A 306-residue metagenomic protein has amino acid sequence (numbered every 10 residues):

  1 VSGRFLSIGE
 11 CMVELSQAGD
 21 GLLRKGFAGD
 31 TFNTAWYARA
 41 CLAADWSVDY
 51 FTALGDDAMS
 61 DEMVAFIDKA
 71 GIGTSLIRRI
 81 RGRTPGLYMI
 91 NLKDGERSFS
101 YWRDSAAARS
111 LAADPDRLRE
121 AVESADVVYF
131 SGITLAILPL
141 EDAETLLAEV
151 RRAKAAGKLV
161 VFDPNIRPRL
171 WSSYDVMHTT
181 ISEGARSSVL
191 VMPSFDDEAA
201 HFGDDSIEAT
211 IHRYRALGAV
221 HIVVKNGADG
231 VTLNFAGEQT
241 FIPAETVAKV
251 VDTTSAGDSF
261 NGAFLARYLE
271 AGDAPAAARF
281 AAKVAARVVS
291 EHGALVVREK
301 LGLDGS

Functional and structural regions predicted by a protein language model:
V1-A70, V250: Glycine-rich phosphate/adenosyl-contacting loop at the front of the ribokinase-like
V1-L6, R152, G203-S306: Conserved phosphate-binding/catalytic region of the ribokinase-like
V13, Q17, D56, I166 (+3 more regions): Short, glycine/acidic-enriched loop or turn micro-motifs at the edges of active sites
L15, A44-I133, D304-S306: Conserved N-terminal subdomain of the carbohydrate kinase-like
V48, T74, K158-V160, I222 (+1 more regions): Hydrophobic anchor at the start of a short beta-strand that flanks the dinucleotide cofactor-binding loop
V127, I133-R213, D229-V231: Conserved beta-alpha-beta core of the PfkB/ribokinase-like small-molecule kinase fold
